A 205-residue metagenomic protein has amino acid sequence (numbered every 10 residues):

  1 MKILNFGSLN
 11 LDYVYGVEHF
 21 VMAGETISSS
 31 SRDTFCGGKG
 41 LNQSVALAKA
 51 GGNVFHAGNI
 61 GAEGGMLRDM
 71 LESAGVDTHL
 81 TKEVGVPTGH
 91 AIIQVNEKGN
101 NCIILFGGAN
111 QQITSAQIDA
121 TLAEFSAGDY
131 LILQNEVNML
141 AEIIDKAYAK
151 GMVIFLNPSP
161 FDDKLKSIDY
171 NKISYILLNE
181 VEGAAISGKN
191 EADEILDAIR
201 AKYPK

Functional and structural regions predicted by a protein language model:
M1-A23: Positively charged, low-complexity intrinsically disordered leader regions
K2, D129-Y130, Y175: Structural motif
I3, A23-H90: Substrate-binding N-lobe of the ribokinase-like
A48, E72, Y148-A149, R200: Anion (oxyanion) recognition and catalysis
H56, T81-E83, I93-Y130: Conserved phosphate-binding/catalytic loop of the ribokinase/pfkB sugar-kinase fold
I60-A62, N135-L140, P158-D162: Short beta->alpha connector loops
A149-K205: Conserved phosphate/ATP/ADP-binding segment of small-molecule kinases
